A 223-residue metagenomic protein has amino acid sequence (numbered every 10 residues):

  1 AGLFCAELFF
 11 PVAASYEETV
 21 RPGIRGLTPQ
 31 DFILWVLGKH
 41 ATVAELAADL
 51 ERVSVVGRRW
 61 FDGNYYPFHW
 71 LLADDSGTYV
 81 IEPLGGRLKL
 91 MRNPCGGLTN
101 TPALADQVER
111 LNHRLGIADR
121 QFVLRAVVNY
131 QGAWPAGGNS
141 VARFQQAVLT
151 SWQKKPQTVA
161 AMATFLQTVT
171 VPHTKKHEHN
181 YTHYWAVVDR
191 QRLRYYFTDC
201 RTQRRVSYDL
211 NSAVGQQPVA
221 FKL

Functional and structural regions predicted by a protein language model:
A1-I24, G57: A contiguous strand-loop segment
F4-E7, L71-A73, V80, V187: Structural recognition of the beta-strand scaffold that forms the well-ordered cores of secreted hydrolase catalytic
C5-E7, L90, Y195-T198: Short hydrophobic/aromatic-rich beta-strand segments that constitute the beta-sheet cores of beta-sandwich/beta-barrel
P11-A13, G86-K89, R201-R205: Short, surface-exposed beta-strand-loop junctions and turns on beta-sheet-rich folds
P22-R58, N64, Q157-Q167: Proteins synthesized as precursors that undergo proteolytic processing into mature forms
R52-L88: Catalytic cofactor-binding cores of redox enzymes
R58-W60, Y65-Y66, D74-D75, L98-L223: C-terminus-biased signal that marks the final domain/tail of proteins
